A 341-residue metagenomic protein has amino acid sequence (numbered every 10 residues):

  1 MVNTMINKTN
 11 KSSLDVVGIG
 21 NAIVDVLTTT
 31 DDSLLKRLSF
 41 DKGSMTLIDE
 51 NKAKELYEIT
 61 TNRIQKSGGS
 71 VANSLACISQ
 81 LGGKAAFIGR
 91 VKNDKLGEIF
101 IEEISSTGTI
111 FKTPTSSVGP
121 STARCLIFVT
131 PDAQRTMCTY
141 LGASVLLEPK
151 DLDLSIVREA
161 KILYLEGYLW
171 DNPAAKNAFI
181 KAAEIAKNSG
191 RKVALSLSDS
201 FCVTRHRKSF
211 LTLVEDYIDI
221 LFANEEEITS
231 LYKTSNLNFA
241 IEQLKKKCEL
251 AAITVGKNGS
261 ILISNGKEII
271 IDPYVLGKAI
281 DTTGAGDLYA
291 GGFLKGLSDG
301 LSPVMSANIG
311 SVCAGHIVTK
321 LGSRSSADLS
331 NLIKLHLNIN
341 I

Functional and structural regions predicted by a protein language model:
V2-I88, E98-I99: Glycine-rich phosphate/adenosyl-contacting loop at the front of the ribokinase-like
V2-V17, A22-I23, K36-K42, E184-I185 (+2 more regions): Conserved phosphate-binding/catalytic region of the ribokinase-like
L75-K84, F128-T130, G296-D299: Alpha-helix C-terminal capping segments
A85, F111, V193-A194, A251: Hydrophobic beta-strand scaffold residues
E103-P120: A glycine-rich helix N-cap at a beta->alpha junction
K112-S116, I127-P173: Conserved phosphate-binding/catalytic loop of the ribokinase/pfkB sugar-kinase fold
I162-E242, N258-S260: Conserved beta-alpha-beta core of the PfkB/ribokinase-like small-molecule kinase fold
